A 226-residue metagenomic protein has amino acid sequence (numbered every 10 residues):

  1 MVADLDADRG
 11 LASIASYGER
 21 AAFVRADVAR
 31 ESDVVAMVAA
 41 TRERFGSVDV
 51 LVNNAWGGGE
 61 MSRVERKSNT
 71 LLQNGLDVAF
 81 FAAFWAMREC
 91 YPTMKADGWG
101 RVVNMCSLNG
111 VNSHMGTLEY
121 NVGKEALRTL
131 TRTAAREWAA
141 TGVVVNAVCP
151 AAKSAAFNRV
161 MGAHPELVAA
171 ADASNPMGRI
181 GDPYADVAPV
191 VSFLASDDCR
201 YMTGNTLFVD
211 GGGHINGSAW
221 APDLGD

Functional and structural regions predicted by a protein language model:
V35, W56-Q73, G116-E119, R159-A163 (+1 more regions): Conserved mid-core segment of classical short-chain dehydrogenase/reductases
M61, S192, T203-D226: Short C-terminal tail/terminal secondary-structure segment of NAD(P)H-dependent dehydrogenase/reductase domains
E65-F84, W99, V103, Y120 (+1 more regions): Catalytic Tyr-X3-Lys loop
V78-A96, A135-R136, A140, S196: Amphipathic alpha-helical dimer-interface segment in Rossmann-like NAD(P)H-dependent oxidoreductases
M87, G123, T131: Active-site helix of classical SDR
S107: Residue(s) in the substrate-gating loop at a strand-loop-helix junction that position the organic substrate next
N112, N121, T133-V143, R200: Active-site-adjacent segment of SDR/Rossmann-fold oxidoreductases
A140, A147, E166-M202, L207-G211: C-terminal helical subdomain
